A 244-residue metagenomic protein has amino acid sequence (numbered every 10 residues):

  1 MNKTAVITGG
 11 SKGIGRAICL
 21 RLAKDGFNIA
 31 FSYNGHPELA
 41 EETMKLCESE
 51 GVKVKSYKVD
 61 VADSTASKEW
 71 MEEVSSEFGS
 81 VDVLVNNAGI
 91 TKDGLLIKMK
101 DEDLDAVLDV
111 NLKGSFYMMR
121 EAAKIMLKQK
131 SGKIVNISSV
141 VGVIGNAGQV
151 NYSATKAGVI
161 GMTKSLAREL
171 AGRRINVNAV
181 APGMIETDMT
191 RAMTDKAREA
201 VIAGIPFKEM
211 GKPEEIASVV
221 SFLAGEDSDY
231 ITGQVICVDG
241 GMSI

Functional and structural regions predicted by a protein language model:
S11-G13: Conserved glycine-rich cofactor-binding loop
F27-E42: Conserved glycine-rich Rossmann-like NAD(P)H-binding loop of the short-chain dehydrogenase/reductase
L95-L96, K100-L108, V201: Substrate-binding pocket helix/loop in short-chain dehydrogenase/reductase
M119, T155, T163: Active-site helix of classical SDR
K124, R168-G172, D229: Alpha-helical segment proximal to the catalytic Tyr-Lys
S139: Residue(s) in the substrate-gating loop at a strand-loop-helix junction that position the organic substrate next
P206-I216: A conserved structural motif in NAD(P)-dependent oxidoreductases
